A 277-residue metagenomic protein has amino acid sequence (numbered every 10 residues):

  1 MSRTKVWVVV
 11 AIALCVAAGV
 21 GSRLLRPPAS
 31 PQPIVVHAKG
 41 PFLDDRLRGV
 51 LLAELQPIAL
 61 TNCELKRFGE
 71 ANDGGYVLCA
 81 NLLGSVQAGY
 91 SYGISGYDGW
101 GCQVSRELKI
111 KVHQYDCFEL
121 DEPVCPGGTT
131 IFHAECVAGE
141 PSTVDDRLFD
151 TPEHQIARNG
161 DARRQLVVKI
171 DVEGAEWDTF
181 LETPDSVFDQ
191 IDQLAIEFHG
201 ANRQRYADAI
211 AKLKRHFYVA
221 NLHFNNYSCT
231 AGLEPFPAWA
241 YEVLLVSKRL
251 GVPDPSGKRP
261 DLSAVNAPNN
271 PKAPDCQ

Functional and structural regions predicted by a protein language model:
S2, W7-V10, L14-C15, G19-Q277: Phosphate/nucleotide-binding beta-alpha loop and adjacent structural elements of enzyme active sites
